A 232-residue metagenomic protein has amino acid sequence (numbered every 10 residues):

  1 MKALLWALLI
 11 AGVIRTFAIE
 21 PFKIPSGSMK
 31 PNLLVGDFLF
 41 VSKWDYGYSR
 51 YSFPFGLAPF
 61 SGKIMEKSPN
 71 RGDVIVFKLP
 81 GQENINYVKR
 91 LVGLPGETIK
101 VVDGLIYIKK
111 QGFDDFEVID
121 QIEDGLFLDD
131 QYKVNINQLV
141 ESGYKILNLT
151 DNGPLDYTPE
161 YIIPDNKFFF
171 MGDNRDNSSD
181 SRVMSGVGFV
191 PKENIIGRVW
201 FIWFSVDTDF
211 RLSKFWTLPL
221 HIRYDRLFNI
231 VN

Functional and structural regions predicted by a protein language model:
K2-F17: Hydrophobic membrane-insertion alpha-helices, especially the h-region of bacterial N-terminal signal peptides
V13-G27: Aromatic-capped interface at the extracytoplasmic side of an N-terminal signal-anchor transmembrane helix
F22, S28-N232: Soluble "head" domains of membrane/secretory-pathway proteins
